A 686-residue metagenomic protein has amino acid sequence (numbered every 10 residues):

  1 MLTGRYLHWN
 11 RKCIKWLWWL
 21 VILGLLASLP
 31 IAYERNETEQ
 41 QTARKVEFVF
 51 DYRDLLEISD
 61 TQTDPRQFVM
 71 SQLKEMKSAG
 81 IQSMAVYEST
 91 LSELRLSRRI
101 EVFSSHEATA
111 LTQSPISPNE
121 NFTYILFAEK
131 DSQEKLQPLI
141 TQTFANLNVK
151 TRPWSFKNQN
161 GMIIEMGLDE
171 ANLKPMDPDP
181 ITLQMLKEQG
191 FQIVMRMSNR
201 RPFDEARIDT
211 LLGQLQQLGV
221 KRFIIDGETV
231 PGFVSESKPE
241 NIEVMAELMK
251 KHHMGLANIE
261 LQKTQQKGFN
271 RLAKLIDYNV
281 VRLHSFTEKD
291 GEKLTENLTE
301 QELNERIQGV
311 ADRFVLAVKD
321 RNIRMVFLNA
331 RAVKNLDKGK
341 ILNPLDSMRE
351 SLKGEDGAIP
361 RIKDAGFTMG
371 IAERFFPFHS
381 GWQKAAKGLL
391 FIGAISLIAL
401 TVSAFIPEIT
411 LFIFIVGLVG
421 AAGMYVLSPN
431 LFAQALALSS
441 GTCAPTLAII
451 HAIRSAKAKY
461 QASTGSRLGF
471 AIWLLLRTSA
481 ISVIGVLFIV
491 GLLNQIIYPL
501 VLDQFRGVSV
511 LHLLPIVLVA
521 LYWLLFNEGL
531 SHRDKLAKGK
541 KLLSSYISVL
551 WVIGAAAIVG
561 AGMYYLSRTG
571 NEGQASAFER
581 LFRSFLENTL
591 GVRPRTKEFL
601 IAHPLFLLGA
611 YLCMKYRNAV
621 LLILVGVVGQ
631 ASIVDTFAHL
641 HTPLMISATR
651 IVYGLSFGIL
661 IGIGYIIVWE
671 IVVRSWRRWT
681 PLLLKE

Functional and structural regions predicted by a protein language model:
L2-D60, Q82: Hydrophobic secretory-pathway targeting helix
L2-P30, I392-E686: Alpha-helical transmembrane segments of integral membrane proteins
E37-K384: Soluble extramembrane regions of membrane proteins in the secretory/endomembrane system
Q383-G393: N-terminal membrane-entry
